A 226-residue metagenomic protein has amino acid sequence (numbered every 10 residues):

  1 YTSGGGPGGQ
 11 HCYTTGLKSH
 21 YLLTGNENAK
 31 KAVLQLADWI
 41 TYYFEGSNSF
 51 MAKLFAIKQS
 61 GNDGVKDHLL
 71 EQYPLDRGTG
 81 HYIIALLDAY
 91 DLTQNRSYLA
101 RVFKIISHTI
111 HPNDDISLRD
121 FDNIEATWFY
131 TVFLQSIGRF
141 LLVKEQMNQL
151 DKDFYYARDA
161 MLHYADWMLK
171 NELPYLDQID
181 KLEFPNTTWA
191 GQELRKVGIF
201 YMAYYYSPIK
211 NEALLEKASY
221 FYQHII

Functional and structural regions predicted by a protein language model:
Y1-D166, L173-D177, Y205, I209-I226: Catalytic cores of extracellular degradative/oxidative enzymes
I124-Q135, E183-Y201: Amphipathic alpha-helical protein-interaction segments enriched in hydrophobic
A165, E172, W189-E193: Long alpha-helical repeat scaffolds
Q178-L182: PEST-like, phosphorylation-prone intrinsically disordered regulatory regions
